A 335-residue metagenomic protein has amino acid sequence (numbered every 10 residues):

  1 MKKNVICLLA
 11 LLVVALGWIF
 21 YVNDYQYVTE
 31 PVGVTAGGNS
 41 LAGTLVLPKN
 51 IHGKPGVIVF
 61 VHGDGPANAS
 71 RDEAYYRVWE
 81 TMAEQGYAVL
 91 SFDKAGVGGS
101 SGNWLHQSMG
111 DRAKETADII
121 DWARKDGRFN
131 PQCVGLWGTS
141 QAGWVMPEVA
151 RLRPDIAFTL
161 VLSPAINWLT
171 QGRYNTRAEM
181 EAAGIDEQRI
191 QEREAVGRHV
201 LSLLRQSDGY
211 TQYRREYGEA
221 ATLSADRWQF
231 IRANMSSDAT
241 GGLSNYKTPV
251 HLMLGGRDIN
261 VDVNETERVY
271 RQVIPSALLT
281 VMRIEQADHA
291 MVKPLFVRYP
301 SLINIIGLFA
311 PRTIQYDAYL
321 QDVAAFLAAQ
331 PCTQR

Functional and structural regions predicted by a protein language model:
I19-G53: N-terminal cap/lid segment of alpha/beta-hydrolase-fold proteins
K54-G63: Short beta-strand element of the alpha/beta-hydrolase
A67-V78, K94, N264: The serine-hydrolase catalytic nucleophile loop
W79-G99: Conserved alpha/beta-hydrolase
Q107-G127: Alpha/beta-hydrolase active-site loop
L160-G242: Accessory cap/linker subdomain of secreted extracellular hydrolases
Y246, L252-L254: Short beta-strand/loop motif that positions the catalytic acidic residue of the alpha/beta-hydrolase fold
T248, D262-Q272, F296: Short alpha-helix in the alpha/beta-hydrolase fold that links the catalytic acid
